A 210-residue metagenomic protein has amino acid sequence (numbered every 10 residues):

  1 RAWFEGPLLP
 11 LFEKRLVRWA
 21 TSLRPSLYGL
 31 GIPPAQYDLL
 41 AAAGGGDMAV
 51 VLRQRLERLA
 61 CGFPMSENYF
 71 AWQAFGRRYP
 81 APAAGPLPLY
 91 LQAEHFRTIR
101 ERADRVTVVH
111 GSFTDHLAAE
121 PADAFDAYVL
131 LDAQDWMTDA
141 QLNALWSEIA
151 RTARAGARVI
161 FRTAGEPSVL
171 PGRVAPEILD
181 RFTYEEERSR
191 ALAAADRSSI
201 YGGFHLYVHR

Functional and structural regions predicted by a protein language model:
R1-E101: Class I S-adenosyl-L-methionine-dependent methyltransferase module
G111-V129: A short acidic, Gly/Pro-enriched loop at the edge of an enzyme's catalytic core that lines a small-molecule cofactor
F125-A140: A short SAM/SAH-binding and catalytic strip from SAM-dependent methyltransferases
A127-V129, A155-S168: Conserved beta-strand signature within the Rossmann-like core of class I S-adenosyl-L-methionine
Q141-A155: A short glycine-rich, Lys/Arg-flanked "PGG" loop and its adjoining helix->strand segment in the class I
R162-E185: Conserved class I S-adenosyl-L-methionine
E187-R210: Core SAM-dependent methyltransferase catalytic element
